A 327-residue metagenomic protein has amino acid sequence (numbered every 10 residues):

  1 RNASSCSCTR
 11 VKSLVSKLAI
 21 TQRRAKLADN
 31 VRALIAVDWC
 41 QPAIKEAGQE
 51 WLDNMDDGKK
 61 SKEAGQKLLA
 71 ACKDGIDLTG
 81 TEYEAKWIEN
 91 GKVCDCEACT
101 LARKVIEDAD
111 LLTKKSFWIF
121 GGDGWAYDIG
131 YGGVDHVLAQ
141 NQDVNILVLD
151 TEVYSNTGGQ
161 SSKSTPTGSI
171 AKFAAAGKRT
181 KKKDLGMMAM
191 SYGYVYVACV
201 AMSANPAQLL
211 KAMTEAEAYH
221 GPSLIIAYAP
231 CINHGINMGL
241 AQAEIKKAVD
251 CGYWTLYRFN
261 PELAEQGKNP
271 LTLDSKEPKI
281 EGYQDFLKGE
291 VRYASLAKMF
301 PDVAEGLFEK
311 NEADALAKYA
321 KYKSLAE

Functional and structural regions predicted by a protein language model:
T9-D77: Aromatic-anchored, charged helix-turn/loop surface patch used as a conserved interaction hotspot
A19, A126, A174-K181, V200-Q208 (+5 more regions): Catalytic cores of large soluble enzymes that bind and process phosphate-bearing ligands
A28, T100-R103, D135, K183-M190 (+4 more regions): Predominant activation on well-ordered alpha-helical scaffold segments within soluble catalytic domains
D77-V105: Amphipathic alpha-helical binding modules
V93-A98, G124-H136: Conserved phosphate/anionic-ligand binding catalytic regions in large, soluble enzymes, centered on
I106-K115, Q242-E327: Conserved acidic/glycine
T113-W118, D128-D143, L149-E277: Glycine-rich ThDP/TPP pyrophosphate-binding loop and its adjacent helix/strand module within ThDP-dependent enzymes
